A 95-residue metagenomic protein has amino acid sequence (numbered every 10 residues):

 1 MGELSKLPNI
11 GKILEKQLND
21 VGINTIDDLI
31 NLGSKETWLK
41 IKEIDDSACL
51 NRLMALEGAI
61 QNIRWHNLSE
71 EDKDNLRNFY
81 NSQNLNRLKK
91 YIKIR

Functional and structural regions predicted by a protein language model:
M1-P8: Sterile Alpha Motif
I13-V21, E36: Catalytic DNA-binding helix-loop module of base-excision-repair DNA glycosylases/AP lyases
N24: Short acidic/polar active-site loop segments enriched in Thr and Asp
L32: Short alpha-helical DNA-recognition segment
W38-H66: Alpha-helical interaction/regulatory segments in DNA maintenance proteins
A59-Y91: C-terminal structural segments of small proteins and small subunits
